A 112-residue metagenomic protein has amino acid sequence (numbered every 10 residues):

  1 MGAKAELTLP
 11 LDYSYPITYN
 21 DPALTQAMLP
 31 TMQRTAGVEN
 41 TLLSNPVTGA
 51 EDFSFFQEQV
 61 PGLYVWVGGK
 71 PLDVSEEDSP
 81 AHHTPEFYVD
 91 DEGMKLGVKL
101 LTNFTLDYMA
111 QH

Functional and structural regions predicted by a protein language model:
M1-H112: Metal-dependent amide/peptide-bond hydrolase catalytic core, centered on the "pita-bread" metallohydrolase fold
